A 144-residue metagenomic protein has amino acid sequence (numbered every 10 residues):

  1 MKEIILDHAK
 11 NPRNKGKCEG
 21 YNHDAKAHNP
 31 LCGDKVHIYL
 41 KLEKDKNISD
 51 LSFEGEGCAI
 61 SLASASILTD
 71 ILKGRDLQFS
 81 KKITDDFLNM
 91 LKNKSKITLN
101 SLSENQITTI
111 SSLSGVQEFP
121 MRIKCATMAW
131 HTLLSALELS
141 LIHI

Functional and structural regions predicted by a protein language model:
M1-Y21: Extended low-complexity intrinsically disordered regions
E3, P30, D34, L62 (+4 more regions): Electropositive phosphate-/nucleotide-binding environments in soluble metabolic enzymes
K15-G55: Structured beta-strand/loop patches that form or line metal/cofactor-binding pockets in enzymes
K41-E43, F53-G115: Active-site- and interface-proximal helix/loop "cap" or "latch" segments in soluble metabolic and energy-transducing
T108-L137: Glycine-rich and small/hydrophobic secondary-structure elements
I142-I144: Conserved small/polar residues in nucleotide/adenosyl-binding loops
